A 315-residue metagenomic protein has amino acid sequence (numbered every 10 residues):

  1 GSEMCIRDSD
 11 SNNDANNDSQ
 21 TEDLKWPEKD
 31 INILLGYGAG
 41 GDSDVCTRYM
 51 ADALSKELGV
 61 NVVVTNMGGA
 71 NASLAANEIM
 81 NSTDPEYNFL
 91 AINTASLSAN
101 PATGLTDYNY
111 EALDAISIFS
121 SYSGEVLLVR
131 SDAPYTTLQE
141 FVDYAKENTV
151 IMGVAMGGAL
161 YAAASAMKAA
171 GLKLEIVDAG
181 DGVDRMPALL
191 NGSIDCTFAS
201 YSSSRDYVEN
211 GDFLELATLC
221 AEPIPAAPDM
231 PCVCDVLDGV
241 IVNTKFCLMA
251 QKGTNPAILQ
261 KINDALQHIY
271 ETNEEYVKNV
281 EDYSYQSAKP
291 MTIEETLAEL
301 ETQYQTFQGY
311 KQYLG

Functional and structural regions predicted by a protein language model:
G1-I6: Short, small-residue-biased leader/transition segments that mark boundaries at the very start of proteins
S9-N12, N16-A112, A159-L160, A170-D195 (+4 more regions): N-terminal (or domain-start) structured segment
I31, L54, E78-Y87, P101-D184 (+3 more regions): Hinge/capping helix and adjacent helix->loop/strand transition within the periplasmic-binding protein
T94-S96, D132, S202, C220-A221: Solvent-exposed coil/turn segments that connect beta secondary-structure elements in extracytoplasmic/periplasmic
I151-M230: Ligand-binding pocket segment of bilobal, Venus flytrap-like solute-binding proteins
G153-V154, L216, K278-V280, K289: Short, hydrophobic secondary-structure boundary micro-motifs
S203-E271, A298, T302: C-terminal lobe and pocket-closing loops of periplasmic/extracytoplasmic Venus-flytrap solute-binding proteins
